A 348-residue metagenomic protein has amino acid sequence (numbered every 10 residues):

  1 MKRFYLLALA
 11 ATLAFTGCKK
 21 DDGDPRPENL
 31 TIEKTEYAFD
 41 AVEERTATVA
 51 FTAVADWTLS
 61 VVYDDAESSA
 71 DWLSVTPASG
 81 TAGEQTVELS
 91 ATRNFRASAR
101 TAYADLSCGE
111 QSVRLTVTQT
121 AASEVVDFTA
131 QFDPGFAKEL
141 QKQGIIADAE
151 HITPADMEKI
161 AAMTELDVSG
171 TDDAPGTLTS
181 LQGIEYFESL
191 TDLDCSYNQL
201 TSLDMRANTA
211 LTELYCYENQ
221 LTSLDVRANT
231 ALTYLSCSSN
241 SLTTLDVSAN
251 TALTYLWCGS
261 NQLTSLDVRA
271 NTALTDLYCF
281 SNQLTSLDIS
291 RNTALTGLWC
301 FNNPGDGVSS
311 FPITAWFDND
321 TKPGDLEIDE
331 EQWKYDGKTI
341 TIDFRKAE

Functional and structural regions predicted by a protein language model:
R3-A38, R114-T129: Bacterial Sec-dependent N-terminal signal peptides
N29, V54-E88: Surface-exposed binding patches on compact interaction domains or structured appendages
V87, A97-E110: A short beta-strand micro-motif common to beta-rich folds, especially ectodomain repeats
A147-L203, N208: LRR N-terminal entry segment and analogous cap-like coil->beta motifs
M163-S169, L193-C195, L214-C216, L235-C237 (+3 more regions): Conserved hydrophobic beta-strand positions in leucine-rich repeat
L181-I184, L203-M205, L224, L245 (+3 more regions): Canonical leucine-rich repeat
T285-E348: Leucine-rich solenoid repeat scaffolds
